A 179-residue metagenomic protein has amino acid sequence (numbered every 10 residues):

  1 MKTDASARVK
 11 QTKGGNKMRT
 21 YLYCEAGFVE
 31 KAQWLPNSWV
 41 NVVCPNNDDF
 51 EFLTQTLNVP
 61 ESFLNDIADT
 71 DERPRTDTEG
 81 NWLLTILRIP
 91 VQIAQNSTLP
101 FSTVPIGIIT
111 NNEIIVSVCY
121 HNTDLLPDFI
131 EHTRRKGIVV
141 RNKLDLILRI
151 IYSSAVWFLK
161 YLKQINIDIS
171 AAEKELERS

Functional and structural regions predicted by a protein language model:
K2-S179: Peripheral, non-transmembrane regulatory/ligand-interaction domains of membrane transport proteins
